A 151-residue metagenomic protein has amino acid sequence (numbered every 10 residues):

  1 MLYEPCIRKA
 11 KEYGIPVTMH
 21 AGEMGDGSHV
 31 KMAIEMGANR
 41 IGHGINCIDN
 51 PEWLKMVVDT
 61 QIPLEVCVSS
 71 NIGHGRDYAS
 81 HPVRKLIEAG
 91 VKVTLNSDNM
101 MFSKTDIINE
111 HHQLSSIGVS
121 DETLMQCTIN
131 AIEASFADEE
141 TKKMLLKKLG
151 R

Functional and structural regions predicted by a protein language model:
M1-M19, E23-N39, I48-I62, Y78-K92 (+1 more regions): Histidine/acidic residue-rich metal-binding segments in metalloenzymes
L2, D49, H74-Y78, S103-D106 (+1 more regions): Secondary-structure boundary/capping motif
H20, I41, L64, D98 (+1 more regions): Conserved, mostly hydrophobic/aromatic
E23-G25, I45-D49, V68-I72, N99-M101: Active-site-proximal loop/turn and secondary-structure-junction residues that shape catalytic pockets, frequently
E65-V68, T94-N96: Short beta-strands and strand-loop turn motifs
R76-N96, M100-L124, N130: Flexible, acidic glycine-rich loops studded with aromatic residues
I108, V119-R151: Mid-to-C-terminal alpha-helical segments outside catalytic/metal-binding sites
